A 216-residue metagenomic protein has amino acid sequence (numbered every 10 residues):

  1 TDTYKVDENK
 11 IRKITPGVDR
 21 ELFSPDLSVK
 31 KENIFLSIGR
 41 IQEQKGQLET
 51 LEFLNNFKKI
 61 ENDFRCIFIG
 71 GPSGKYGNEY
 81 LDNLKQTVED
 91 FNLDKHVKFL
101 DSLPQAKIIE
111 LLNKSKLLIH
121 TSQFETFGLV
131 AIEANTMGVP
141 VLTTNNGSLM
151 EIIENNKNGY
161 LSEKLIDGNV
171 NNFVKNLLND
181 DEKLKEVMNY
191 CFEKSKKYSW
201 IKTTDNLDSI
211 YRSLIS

Functional and structural regions predicted by a protein language model:
G17: Carbohydrate-associated surface elements
L27-K45, L51-N56, I67-I69: Conserved donor-binding/catalytic core segment of Leloir-type glycosyltransferases
L81-L103: Nucleotide-activated donor-binding/catalytic signature segment of Leloir-type glycosyltransferases, i.e., the conserved
S102-L103, E110-S115: Short alpha-helical donor nucleotide-sugar binding micro-motif in glycosyltransferases
Q123: Aromatic "clamp/platform" in nucleotide-sugar-dependent glycosyltransferases that forms part of the donor/acceptor
P140-T143, I153: Short hydrophobic beta-strand element within catalytic cores of glycosyltransferases and related nucleotide-activated
N155-N156, Y160-G168, N176-D181: Conserved acidic donor-binding segment of nucleotide-sugar-dependent glycosyltransferases
K183-K197, S209: A short, well-ordered alpha-helix in the C-terminal region of glycosyltransferases
